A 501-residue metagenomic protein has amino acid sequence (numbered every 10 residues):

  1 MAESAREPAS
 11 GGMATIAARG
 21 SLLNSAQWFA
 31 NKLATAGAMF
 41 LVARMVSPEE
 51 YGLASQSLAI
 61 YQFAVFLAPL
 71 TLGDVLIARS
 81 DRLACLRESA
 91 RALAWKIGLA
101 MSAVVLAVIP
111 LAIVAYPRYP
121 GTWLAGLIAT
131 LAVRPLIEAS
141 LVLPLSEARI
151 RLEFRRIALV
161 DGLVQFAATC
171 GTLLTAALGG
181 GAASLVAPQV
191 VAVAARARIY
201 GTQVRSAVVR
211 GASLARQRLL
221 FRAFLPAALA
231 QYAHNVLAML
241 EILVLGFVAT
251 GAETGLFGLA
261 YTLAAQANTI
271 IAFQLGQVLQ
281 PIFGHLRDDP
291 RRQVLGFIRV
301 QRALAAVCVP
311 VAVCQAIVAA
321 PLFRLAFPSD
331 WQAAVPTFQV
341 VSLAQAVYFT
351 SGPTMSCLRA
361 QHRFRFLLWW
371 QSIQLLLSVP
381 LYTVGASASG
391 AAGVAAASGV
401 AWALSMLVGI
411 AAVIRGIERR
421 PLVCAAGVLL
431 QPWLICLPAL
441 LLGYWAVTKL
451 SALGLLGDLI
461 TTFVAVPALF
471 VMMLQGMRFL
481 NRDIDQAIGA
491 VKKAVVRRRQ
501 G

Functional and structural regions predicted by a protein language model:
M1-S4, D74, L93-P120, A125-T130 (+5 more regions): Alpha-helical transmembrane segments of multi-pass membrane transport and lipid-handling proteins
A2-E3, G12-L72, S102-V114, T130 (+7 more regions): Signature of the first transmembrane helix
A2-G11, G443-G501: Membrane-proximal transmembrane or re-entrant/amphipathic helices at the cytosolic face
A2-M13, A17, R155, L159 (+3 more regions): Interhelical loop/hinge segments that connect adjacent transmembrane helices in multipass membrane
A17, V75-A84, L136-L163, A183 (+3 more regions): Membrane-interface junctions at transmembrane-helix termini in multi-pass inner-membrane proteins
G20-T35, V164, L185-R196, Y200 (+6 more regions): Transmembrane helical elements of multi-pass membrane transporters/channels
L67-C85, R149-I150, A260, A264-C308 (+1 more regions): Helix-loop junctions and terminal segments of transmembrane helices in multi-pass membrane transport/translocation
A125-A132, A158-S206, A223, L259-Y261 (+4 more regions): Hydrophobic alpha-helical transmembrane segments
